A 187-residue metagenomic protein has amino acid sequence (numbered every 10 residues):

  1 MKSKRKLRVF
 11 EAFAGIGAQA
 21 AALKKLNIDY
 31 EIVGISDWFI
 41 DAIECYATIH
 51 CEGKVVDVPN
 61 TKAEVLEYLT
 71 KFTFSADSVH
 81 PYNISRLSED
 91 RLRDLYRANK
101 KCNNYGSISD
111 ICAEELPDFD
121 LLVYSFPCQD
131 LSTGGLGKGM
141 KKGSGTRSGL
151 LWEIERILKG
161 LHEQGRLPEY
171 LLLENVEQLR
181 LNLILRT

Functional and structural regions predicted by a protein language model:
M1-T187: Conserved active-site and SAM-binding loop architecture of S-adenosyl-L-methionine-dependent nucleic-acid
